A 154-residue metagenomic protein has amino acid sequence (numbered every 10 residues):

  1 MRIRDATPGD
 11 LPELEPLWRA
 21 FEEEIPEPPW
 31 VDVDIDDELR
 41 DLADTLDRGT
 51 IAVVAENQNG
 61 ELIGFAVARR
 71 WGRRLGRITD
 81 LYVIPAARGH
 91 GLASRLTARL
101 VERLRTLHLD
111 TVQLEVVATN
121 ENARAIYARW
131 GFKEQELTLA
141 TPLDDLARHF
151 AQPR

Functional and structural regions predicted by a protein language model:
R2-P16: A short beta-loop-alpha structural element at the N-terminal edge of CoA-dependent acyl/N-acetyltransferase catalytic
E15, R19-L42: Conserved GNAT-fold acetyl-CoA-binding loop/helix
L42-V54, R77: A short helix-loop-beta-strand connector motif used in the catalytic cores of GNAT acetyltransferases and, in some
V54, E61-R69, R77, Y82: Conserved beta-strand in the GNAT
R70-T79, R88, E134-Q135: A conserved beta-turn-beta hairpin within the catalytic core of GNAT-like acetyltransferases that forms part
A87, G91-R99: Conserved acetyl-CoA pyrophosphate-binding loop and the N-cap/start of the following alpha-helix in GNAT-like
L104-E115: Conserved GNAT acetyl-CoA-binding A-motif
Q113-A123, A140-D144: Conserved beta-strand-loop-alpha-helix junction that forms the acyl-donor binding cleft
